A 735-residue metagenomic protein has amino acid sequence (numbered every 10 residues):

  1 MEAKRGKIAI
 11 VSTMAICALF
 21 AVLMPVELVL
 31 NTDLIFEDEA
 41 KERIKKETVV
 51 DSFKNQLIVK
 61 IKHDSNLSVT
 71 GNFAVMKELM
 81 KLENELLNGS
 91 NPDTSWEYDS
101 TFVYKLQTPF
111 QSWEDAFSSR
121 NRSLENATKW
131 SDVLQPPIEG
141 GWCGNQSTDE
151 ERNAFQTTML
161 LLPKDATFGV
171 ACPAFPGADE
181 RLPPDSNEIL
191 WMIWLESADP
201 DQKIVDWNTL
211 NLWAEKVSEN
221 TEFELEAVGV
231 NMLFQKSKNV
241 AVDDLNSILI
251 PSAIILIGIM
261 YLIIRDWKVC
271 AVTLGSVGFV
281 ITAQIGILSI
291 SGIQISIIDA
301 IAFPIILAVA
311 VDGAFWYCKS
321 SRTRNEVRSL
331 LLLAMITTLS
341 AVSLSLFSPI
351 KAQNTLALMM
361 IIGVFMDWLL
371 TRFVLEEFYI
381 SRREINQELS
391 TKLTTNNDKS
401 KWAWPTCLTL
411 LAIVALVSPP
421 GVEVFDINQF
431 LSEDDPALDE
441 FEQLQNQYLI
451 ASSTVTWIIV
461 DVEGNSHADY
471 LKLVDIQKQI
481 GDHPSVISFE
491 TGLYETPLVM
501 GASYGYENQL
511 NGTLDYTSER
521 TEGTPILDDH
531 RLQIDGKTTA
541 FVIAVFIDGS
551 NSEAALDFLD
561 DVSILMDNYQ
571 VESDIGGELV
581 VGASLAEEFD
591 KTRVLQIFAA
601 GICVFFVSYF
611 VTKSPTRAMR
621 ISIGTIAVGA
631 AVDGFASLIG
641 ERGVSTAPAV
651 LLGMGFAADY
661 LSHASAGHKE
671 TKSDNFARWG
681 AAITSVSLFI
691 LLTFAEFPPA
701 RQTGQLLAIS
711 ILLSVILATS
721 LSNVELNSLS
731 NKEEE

Functional and structural regions predicted by a protein language model:
M1-D33, E37-D38, E42-I44, S197-F425 (+1 more regions): Membrane-embedded transmembrane helical bundles of large multi-pass transporters/channels
M1-S252, R382-V594, F598: Feature of extramembrane
